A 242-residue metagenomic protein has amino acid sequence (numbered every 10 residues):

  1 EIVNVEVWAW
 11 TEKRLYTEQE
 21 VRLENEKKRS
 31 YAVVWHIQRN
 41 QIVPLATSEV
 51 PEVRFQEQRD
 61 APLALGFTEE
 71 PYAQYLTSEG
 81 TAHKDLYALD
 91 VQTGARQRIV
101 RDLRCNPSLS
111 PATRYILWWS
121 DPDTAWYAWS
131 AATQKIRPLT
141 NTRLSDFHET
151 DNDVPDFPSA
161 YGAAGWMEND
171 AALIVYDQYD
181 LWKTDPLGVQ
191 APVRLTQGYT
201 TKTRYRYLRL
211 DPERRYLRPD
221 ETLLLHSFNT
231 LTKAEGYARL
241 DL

Functional and structural regions predicted by a protein language model:
E1-L242: Beta-propeller folds
